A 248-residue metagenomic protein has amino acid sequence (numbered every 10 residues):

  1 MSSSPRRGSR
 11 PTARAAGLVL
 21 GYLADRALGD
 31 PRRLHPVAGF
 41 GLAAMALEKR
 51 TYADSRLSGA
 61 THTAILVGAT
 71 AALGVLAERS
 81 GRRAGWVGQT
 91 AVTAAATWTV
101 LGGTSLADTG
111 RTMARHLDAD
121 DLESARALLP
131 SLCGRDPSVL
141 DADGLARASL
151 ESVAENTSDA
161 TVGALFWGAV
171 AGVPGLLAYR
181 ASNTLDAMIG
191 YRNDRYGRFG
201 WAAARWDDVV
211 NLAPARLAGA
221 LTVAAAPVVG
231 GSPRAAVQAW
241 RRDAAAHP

Functional and structural regions predicted by a protein language model:
M1-P248: Short amphipathic, positively biased membrane-proximal segments that drive organelle/inner-membrane targeting
